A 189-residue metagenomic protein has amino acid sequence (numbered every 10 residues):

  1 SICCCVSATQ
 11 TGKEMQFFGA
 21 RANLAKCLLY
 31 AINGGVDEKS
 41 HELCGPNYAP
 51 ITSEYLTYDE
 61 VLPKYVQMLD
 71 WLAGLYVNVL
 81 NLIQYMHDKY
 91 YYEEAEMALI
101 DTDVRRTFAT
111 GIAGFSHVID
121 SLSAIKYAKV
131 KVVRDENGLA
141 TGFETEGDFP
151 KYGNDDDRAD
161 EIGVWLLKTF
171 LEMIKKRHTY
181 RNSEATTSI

Functional and structural regions predicted by a protein language model:
S1-I189: Conserved catalytic cores of very large enzyme subunits
